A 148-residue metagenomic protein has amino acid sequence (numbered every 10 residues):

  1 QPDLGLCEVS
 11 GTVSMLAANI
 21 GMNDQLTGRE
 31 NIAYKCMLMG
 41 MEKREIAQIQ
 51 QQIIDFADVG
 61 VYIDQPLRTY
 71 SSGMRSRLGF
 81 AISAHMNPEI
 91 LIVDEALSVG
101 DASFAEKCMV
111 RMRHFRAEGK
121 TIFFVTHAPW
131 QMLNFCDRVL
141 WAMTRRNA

Functional and structural regions predicted by a protein language model:
Q1-C36: ABC ATPase nucleotide-binding domain signature region
S14, A33, E45-Y62, A81: Conserved ABC ATPase "signature" region
P66-G73: Conserved ABC ATPase signature
A84-V93: A short, proline-enriched helix->beta-strand linker immediately N-terminal to the Walker B motif in ABC-type P-loop
A105-E118: Helical segment within the ABC ATPase nucleotide-binding domain
K120-V125: Conserved H-loop
A128-N134: Conserved H-loop
F135-A148: H-loop (His-switch) and adjacent beta-strand-loop-beta switch element of ABC-type ATPase nucleotide-binding domains
